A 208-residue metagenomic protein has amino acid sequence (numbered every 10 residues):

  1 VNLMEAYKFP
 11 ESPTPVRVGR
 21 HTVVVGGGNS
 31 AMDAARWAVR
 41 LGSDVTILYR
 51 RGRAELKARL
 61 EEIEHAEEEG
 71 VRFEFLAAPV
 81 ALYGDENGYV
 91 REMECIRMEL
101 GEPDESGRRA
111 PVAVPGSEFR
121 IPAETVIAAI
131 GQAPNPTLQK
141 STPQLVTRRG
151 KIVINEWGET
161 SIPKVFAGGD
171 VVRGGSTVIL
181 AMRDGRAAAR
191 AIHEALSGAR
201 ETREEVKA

Functional and structural regions predicted by a protein language model:
V1-G19, P103-G175: FAD-site-proximal beta/loop scaffold in flavoenzymes
E11-S43: Rossmann-like NAD(P)H-binding beta-loop-alpha module
G27, R50-G52, D170: Cofactor-binding loop segments of dinucleotide-utilizing enzymes, especially the Rossmann-like FAD- and NAD(P)+-binding
A34, V171-T202: A conserved FAD-binding loop/helix module that cradles the flavin
A35-A81, R200-A208: Rossmann-like dinucleotide-binding cores of NAD(P)H-dependent redox enzymes
L76-Y89, R97-E102: A conserved short coil-to-beta-strand element within the FAD-binding core of flavoproteins
